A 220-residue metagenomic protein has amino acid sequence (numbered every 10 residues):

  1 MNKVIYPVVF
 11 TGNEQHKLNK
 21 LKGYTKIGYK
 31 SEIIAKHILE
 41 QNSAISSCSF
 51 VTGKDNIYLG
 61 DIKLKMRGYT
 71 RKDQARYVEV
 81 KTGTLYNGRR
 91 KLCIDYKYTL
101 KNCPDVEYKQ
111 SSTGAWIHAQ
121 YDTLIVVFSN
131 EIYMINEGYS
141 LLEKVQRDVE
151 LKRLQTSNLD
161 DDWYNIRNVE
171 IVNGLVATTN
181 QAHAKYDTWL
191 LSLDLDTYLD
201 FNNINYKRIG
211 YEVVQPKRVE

Functional and structural regions predicted by a protein language model:
M1-K54: Acidic-basic catalytic patches of nuclease active cores, encompassing PD-(D/E)XK and other metal-cofactor nuclease
V4-P7, I132-E220: Non-catalytic C-terminal interaction segments of nucleic acid-processing enzymes
E14, L18-G23, F50, D73-Q74 (+1 more regions): Catalytic cores of nucleic-acid endonucleases
A35, L39, I62-G68, D73-G88: Conserved catalytic cores of phosphodiester-cleaving nucleases, focusing on short active-site segments
T52-K65: Beta-rich nucleic-acid/ligand-interaction surfaces
Y58-G60, Q74, N165, W189: Residue-level marker for the onset of beta-strands and adjacent loop->beta junctions in well-ordered domains
I62-L64, V78, L124-V126, N136-E137 (+2 more regions): Generic low-polarity alpha-helical segments
